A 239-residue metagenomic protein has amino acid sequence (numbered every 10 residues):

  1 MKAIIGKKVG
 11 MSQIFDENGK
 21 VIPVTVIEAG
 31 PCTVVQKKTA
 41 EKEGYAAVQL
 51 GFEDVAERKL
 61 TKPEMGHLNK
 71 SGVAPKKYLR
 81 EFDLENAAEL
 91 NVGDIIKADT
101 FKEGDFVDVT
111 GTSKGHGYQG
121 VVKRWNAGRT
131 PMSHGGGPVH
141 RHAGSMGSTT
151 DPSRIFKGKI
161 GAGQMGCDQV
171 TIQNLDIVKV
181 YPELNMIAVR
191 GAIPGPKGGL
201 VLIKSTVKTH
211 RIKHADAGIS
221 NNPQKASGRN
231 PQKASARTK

Functional and structural regions predicted by a protein language model:
M1-K239: Extended basic (Lys/Arg/His-rich) segments that typically form rRNA-contacting surfaces in ribosomal proteins
